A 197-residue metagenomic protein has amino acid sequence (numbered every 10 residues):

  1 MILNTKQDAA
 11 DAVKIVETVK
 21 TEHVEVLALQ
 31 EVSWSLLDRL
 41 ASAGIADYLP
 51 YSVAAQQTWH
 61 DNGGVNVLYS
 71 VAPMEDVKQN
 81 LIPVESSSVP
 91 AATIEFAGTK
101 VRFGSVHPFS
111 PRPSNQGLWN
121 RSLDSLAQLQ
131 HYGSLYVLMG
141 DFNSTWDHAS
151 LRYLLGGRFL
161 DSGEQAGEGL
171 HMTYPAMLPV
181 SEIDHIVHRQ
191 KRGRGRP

Functional and structural regions predicted by a protein language model:
K6-K20, A28-P197: Soluble catalytic domains of enzymes that build or remodel membrane lipids, polysaccharides, and related
H23: Short acidic/histidine-rich motifs immediately flanking catalytic phosphotransfer sites in two-component signaling
